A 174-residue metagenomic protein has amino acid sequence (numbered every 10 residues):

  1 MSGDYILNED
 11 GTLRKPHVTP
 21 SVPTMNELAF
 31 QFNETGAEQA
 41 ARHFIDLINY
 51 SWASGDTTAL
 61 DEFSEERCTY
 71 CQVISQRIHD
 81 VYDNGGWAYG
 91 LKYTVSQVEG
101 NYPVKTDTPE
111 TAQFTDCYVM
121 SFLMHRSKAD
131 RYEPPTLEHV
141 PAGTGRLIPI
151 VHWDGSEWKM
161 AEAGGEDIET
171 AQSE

Functional and structural regions predicted by a protein language model:
M1-D4, K15-H17, Q31-E34, Y102-T108: Short, mixed-charge, low-aromatic patches
M1-V22, G165-I168: Amphipathic, hydrophobic N-terminal targeting peptides for secretion and organelle import
L7, S96, H139-P141: Compositionally biased, low-complexity repeat tracts
T12-Y89: Core segments of small alpha/beta cavity-forming domains
S64-R67, S75, Y93, F122-R126 (+1 more regions): A mature extracytoplasmic/lumenal domain signature
N84-D107: A short, amphipathic edge element
Y102-E174: Exposed beta-sheet edge and beta->alpha loop/turn motif
